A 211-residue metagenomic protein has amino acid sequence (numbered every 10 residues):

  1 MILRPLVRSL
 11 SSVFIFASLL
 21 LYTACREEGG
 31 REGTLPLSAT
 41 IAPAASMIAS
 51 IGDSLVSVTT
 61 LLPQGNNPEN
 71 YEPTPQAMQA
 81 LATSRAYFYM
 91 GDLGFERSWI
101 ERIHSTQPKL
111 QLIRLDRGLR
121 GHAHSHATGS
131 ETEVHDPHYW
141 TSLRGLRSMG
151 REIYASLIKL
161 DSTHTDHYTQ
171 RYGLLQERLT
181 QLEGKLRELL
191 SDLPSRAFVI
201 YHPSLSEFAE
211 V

Functional and structural regions predicted by a protein language model:
M1-V7: N-terminal secretory signal peptides that target proteins for export/translocation
S9-Y22: Bacterial N-terminal signal peptides
C25-V211: Extracytoplasmic metal-acquisition and chelation regions
